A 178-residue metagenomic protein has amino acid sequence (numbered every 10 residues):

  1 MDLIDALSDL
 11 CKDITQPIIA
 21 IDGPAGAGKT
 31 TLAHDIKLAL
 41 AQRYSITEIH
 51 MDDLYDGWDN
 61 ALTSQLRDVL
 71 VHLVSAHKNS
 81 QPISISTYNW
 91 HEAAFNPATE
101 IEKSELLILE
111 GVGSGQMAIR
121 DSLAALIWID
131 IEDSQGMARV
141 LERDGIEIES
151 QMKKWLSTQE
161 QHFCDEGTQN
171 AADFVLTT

Functional and structural regions predicted by a protein language model:
M1-I19: Extreme N-terminal, non-catalytic leader segments that precede Walker-type/kinase nucleotide-binding cores
G23: The Walker A (P-loop) glycine that initiates the GxxxxGKT/S ATP-binding motif of P-loop NTPases
G26: Walker A (P-loop) phosphate-binding loop of P-loop NTPases
K29: Conserved lysine of the Walker
L32: Hydrophobic positions on the alpha1 helix immediately C-terminal to the Walker A/P-loop
T47, D53-L107: Conserved nucleotide-sensing/catalytic segment adjacent to the nucleotide-binding pocket in NTP-handling enzymes
F95-R143: ATP-dependent NMP and nucleoside kinases share a basic, alpha-helical "lid"
I146-T178: Small-molecule kinase domains that catalyze NTP-dependent phosphoryl transfer to phosphate-bearing small molecules
